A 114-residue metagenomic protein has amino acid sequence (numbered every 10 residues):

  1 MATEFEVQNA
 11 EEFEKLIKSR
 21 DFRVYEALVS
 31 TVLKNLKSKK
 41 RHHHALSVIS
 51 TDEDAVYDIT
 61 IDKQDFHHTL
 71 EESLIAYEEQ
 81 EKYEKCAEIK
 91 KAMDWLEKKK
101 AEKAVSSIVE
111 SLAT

Functional and structural regions predicted by a protein language model:
M1-K15: Long, acidic/serine-threonine-rich intrinsically disordered regions with weak helical/coil propensity that act as
E12-K63: Short, charge-rich, low-complexity alpha-helical interaction segments
K63-I108: Short, compact, well-ordered microdomains
A113-T114: Intrinsically disordered, low-complexity charged/polar segments
